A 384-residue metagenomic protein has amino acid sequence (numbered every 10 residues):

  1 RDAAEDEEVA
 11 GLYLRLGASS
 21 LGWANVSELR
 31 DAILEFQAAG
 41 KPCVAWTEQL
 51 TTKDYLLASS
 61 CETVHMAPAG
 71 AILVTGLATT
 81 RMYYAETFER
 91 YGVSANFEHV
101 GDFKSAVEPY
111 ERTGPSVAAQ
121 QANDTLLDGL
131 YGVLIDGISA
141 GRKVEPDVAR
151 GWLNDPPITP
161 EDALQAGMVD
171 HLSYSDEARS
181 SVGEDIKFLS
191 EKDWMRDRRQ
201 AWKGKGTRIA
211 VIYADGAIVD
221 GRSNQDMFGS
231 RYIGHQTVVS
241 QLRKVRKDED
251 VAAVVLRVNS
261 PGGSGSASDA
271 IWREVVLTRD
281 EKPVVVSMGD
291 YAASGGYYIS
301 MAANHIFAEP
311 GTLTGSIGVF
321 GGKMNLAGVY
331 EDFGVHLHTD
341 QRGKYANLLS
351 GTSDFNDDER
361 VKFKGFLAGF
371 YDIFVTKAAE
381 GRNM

Functional and structural regions predicted by a protein language model:
R1-P157, R179-V286, D290-G381: Small-residue-centered hinge/linker elements
P160: Short, acidic, Ser/Thr-enriched surface-loop or helix-capping motifs
A163: Short, structured segments at the rim of ligand-binding sites
Y174-D176: Extracellular glycan-binding segments that recognize GlcNAc-based cell-wall polysaccharides
